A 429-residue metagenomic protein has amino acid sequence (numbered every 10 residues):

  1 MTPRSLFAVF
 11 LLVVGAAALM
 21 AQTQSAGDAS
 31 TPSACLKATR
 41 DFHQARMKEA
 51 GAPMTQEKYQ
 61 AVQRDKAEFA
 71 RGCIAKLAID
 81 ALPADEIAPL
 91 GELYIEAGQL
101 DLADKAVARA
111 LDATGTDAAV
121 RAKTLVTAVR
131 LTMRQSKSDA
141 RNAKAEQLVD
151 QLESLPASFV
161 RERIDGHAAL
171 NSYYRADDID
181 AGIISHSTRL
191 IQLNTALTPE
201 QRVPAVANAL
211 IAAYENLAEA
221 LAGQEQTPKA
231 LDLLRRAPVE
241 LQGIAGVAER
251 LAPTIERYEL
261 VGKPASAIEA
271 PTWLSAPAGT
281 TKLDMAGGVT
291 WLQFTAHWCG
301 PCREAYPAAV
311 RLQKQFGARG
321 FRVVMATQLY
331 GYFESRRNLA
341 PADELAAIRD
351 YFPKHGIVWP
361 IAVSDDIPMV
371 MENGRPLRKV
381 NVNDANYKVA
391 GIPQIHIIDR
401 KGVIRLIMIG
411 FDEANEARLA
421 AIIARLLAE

Functional and structural regions predicted by a protein language model:
L19-K76, A81-L82: N-terminal leader/linker segments that initiate helical-solenoid repeat arrays
D65-I74, D101-D112, D139-L155, I179-N194 (+2 more regions): Alpha-helical repeat scaffolds
A70-P83, L111-A122, Q151-E162, Q192-A207: Flexible helix-coil transition and linker loops at the boundaries of alpha-helical arrays
A222-P271, L283-A286, D350-P353: N-proximal helix/coil linker or "cap" segments that precede and/or mark the start of modular domains
E269-T290, Q315-F316: A short beta-strand-turn-helix
T280-R303, A309: Short active-site neighborhood of thiol/selenol oxidoreductases, capturing the structured segment around
D284, H355-I357, S364-I422: Thiol/disulfide oxidoreductase modules built on the thioredoxin-like
E304-V380: Structural microenvironment flanking redox-active thiols in thiol-disulfide oxidoreductases
